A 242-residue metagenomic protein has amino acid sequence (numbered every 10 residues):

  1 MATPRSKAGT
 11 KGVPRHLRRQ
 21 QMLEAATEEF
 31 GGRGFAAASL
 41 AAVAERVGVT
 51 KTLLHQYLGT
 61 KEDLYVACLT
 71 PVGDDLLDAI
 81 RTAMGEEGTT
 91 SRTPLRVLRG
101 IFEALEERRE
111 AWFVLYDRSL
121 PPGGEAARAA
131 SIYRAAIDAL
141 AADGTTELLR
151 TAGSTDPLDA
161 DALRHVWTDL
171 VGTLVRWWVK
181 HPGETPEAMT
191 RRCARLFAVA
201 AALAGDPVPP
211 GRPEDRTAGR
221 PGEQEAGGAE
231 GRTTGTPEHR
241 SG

Functional and structural regions predicted by a protein language model:
M1-L17, D206-G242: N-terminal intrinsically disordered/low-complexity leader segments
R18, K61, C68, V72 (+8 more regions): Hydrophobic/aromatic residues within well-ordered alpha-helical segments
Q21, A25, E29-D63, A67: Helix-turn-helix
A25-G32, D75-E86, V166, L170-W178: Solvent-exposed, amphipathic alpha-helical segments
A67, R81-E110, T155-P157, L163 (+2 more regions): Hydrophobic alpha-helical connector segments
D74-L77, E125-T151, D161-G172, A188-R191 (+1 more regions): Amphipathic alpha-helical packing segments from all-alpha helical-bundle domains
T93, L105-R128, A142-D143, T173-K180: Amphipathic alpha-helical segments used for helix-helix packing
F113-D117, E187, P209-P210: Short, hydrophobic secondary-structure boundary micro-motifs
